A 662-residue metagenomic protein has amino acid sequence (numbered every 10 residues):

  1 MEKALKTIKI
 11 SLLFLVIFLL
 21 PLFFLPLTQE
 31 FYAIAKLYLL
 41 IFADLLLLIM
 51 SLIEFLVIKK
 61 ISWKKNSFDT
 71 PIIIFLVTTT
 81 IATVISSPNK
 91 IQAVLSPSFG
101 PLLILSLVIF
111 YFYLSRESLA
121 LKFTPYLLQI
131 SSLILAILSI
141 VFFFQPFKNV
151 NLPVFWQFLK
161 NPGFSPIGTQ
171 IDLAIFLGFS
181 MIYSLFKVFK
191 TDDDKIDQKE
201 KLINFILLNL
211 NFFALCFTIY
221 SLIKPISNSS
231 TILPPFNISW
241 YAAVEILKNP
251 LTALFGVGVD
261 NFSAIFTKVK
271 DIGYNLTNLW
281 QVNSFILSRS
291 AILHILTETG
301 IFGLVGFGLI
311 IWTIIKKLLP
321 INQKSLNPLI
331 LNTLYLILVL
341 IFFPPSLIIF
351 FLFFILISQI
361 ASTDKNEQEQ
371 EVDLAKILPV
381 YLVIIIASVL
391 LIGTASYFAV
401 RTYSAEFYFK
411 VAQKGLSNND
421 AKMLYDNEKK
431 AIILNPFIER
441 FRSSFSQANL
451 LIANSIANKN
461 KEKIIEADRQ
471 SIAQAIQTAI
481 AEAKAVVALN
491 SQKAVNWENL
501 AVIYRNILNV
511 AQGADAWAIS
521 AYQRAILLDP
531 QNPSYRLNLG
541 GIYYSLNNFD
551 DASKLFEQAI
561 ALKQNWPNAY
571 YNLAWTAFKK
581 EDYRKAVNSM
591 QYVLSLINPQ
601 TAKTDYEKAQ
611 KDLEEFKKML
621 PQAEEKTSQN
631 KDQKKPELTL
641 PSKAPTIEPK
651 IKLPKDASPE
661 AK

Functional and structural regions predicted by a protein language model:
M1-L133, I137, N151-F155, Y183-N211 (+7 more regions): Transmembrane signal-anchor hairpin modules in multi-pass inner-membrane enzymes, especially those that act on
L12-I17, P21, S132, I286 (+2 more regions): Loop-to-helix entry and N-terminal half of a specific, functionally important transmembrane alpha helix in multi-pass
L40-I49, G178-K187, S325-L374: Transmembrane alpha-helices of multi-pass inner-membrane enzymes
F147-P162, K248, V259-T297, N460-E462 (+1 more regions): Interfacial juxtamembrane loops and adjacent helix segments that form the catalytic/substrate-binding surfaces
N209-N211, I301-P328: Hydrophobic transmembrane alpha-helices and their immediate junctions
Y397-N418, L434-A467, T478, L489-V510 (+1 more regions): Amphipathic alpha-helical repeat scaffolds of TPR domains
R440-S444, V495-N499, D515, S534-N538 (+3 more regions): Alpha-solenoid helical repeat scaffolds
